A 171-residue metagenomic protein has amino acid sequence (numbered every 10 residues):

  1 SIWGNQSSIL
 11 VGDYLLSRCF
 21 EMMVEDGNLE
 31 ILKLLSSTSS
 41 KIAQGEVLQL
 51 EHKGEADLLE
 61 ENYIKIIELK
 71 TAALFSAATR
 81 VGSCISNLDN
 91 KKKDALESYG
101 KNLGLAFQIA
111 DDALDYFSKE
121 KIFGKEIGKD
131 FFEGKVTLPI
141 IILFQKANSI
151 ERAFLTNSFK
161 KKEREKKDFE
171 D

Functional and structural regions predicted by a protein language model:
S1-D171: All-alpha prenyltransferase/terpene-synthase fold signal
